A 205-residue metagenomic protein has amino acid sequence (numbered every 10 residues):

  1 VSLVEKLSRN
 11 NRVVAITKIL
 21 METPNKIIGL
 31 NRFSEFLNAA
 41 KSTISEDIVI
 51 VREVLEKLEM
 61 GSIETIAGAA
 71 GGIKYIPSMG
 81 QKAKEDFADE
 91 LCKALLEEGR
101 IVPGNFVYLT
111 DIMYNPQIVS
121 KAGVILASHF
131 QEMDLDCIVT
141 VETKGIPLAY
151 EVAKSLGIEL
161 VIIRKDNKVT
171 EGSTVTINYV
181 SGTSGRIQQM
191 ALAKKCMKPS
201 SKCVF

Functional and structural regions predicted by a protein language model:
S2-F205: PRPP-associated nucleotide enzymes
